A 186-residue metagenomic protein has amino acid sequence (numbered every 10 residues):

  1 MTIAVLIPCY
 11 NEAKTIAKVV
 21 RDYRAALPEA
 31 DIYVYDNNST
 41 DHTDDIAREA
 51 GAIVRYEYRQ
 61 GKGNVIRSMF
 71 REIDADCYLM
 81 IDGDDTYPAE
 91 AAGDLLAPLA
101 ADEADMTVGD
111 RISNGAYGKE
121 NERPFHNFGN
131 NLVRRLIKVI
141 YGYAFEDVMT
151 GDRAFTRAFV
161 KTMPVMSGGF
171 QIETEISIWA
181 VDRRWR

Functional and structural regions predicted by a protein language model:
T2-A4, D31, E175: Cell-envelope/extracellular polymer assembly enzymes that use nucleotide-activated donors
E12-A25: Short, well-formed alpha-helical segments that are part of the catalytic scaffolds of diverse glycosyltransferases
E12-T15, S39, K62, P88: Donor nucleotide-sugar binding loop of glycosyltransferases
D36-D44: A conserved acidic beta->alpha catalytic loop
N37, I81-G83: Active-site acidic Asp-centered loop
Y58-E72, A89-F170: Acceptor/aglycone-binding surface of glycosyltransferases and processive sugar-polymer synthases
Y78: Short aromatic/hydrophobic "clamp" motif used to bind/position activated sugar donors
I172-W179: Short active-site alpha-helical segment characteristic of glycosyltransferases and processive polysaccharide synthases
